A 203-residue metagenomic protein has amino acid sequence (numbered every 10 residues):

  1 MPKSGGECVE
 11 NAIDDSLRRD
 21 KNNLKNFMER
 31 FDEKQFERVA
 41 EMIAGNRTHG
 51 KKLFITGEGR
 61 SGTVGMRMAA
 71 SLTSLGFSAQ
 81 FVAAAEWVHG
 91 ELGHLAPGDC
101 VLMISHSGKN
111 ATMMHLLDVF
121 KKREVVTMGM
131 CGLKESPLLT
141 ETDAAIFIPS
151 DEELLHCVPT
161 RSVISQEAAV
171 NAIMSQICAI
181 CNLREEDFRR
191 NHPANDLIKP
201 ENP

Functional and structural regions predicted by a protein language model:
M1-P2, I13-R19, G93-H94, F147-E152: Short amphipathic alpha-helical segments, especially helix-boundary/capping motifs
P2-H49: An N-terminal, well-structured beta->alpha segment
N22, N26-E33, T48, F77 (+3 more regions): Generic secondary-structure signature for well-ordered alpha-helical cores
A44, K52-C181: Glycine-rich phosphate-binding loops that contact phosphosugars or nucleotide phosphates
T48-E58, D196-P203: Glycine-rich phosphate/diphosphate-binding loops and the adjacent beta-loop-alpha structural elements that coordinate
P137-T140, A179-P203: Internal, active-site/partner-interface "lid" segment
